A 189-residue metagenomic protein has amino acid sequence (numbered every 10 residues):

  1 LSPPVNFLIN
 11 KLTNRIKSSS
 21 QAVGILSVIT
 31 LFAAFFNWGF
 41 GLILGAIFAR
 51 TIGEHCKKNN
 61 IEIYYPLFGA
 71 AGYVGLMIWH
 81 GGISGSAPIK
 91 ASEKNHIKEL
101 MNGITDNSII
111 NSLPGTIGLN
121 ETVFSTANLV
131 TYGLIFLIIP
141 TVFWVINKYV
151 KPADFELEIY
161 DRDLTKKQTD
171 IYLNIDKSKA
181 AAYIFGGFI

Functional and structural regions predicted by a protein language model:
L1, N120-L137, T141-I189: Hydrophobic transmembrane alpha-helices of multi-pass small-molecule transporters
L1-E54: Membrane-embedded alpha-helical segments and adjacent helix-loop junctions characteristic of multi-pass solute
I9-K17, N102-T105, D170-I175: Phosphate-binding glycine-rich loops and adjacent basic patches that engage nucleotide phosphates, nucleic-acid
T13-I25, K58-F68, A181-A182: Membrane-interfacial loop-to-helix junctions in multi-pass transporters
S19, V23, S27, L31 (+4 more regions): Amphipathic, alpha-helical segments enriched in basic
L31-F35, Y73-G81, I189: Aromatic-anchored segments of alpha-helical transmembrane domains
A49-P152: Membrane-core helix-loop-helix motifs of multi-pass transport proteins
